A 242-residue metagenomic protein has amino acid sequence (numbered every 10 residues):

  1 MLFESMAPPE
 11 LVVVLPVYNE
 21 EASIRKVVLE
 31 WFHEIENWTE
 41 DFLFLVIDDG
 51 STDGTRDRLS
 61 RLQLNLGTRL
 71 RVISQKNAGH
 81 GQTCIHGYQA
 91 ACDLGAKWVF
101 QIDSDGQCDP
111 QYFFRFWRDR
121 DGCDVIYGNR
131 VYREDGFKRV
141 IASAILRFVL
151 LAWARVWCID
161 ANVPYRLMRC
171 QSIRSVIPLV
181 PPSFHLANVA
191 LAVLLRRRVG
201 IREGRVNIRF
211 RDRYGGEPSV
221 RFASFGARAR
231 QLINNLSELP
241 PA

Functional and structural regions predicted by a protein language model:
E10-V12, L43, A190: Cell-envelope/extracellular polymer assembly enzymes that use nucleotide-activated donors
E20-I35: Short, well-formed alpha-helical segments that are part of the catalytic scaffolds of diverse glycosyltransferases
E20-S23, S51, H80: Donor nucleotide-sugar binding loop of glycosyltransferases
L45, R56-L94: Conserved donor nucleotide-binding strand/loop of the catalytic core
D48-D57, G106: A conserved acidic beta->alpha catalytic loop
Q82-C84, Y88, Q107, D135-P241: Conserved catalytic loops of nucleotide-sugar-dependent glycosyltransferases that act on lipid-linked
A96-Q107: Short beta-strand-to-loop acidic/aromatic patch adjacent to the donor-nucleotide binding site
F114-F137: Conserved donor NDP-sugar-binding/catalytic core segment of glycosyltransferases
